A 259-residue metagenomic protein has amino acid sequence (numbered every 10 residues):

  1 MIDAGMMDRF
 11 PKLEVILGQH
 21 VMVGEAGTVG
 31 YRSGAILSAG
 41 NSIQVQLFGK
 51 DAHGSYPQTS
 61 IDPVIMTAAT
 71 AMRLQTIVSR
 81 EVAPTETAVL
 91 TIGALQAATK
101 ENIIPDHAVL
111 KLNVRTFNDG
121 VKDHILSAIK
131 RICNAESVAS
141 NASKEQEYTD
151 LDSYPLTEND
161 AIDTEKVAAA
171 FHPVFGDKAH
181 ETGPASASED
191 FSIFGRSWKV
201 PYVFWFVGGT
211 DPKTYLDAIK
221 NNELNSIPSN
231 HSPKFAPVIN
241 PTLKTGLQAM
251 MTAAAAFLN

Functional and structural regions predicted by a protein language model:
M1-A94, A98-P105: Histidine/acidic-residue-rich, glycine-tolerant segments that coordinate divalent metal ions
I65-N259: Metal-dependent amide/peptide-bond hydrolase catalytic core, centered on the "pita-bread" metallohydrolase fold
